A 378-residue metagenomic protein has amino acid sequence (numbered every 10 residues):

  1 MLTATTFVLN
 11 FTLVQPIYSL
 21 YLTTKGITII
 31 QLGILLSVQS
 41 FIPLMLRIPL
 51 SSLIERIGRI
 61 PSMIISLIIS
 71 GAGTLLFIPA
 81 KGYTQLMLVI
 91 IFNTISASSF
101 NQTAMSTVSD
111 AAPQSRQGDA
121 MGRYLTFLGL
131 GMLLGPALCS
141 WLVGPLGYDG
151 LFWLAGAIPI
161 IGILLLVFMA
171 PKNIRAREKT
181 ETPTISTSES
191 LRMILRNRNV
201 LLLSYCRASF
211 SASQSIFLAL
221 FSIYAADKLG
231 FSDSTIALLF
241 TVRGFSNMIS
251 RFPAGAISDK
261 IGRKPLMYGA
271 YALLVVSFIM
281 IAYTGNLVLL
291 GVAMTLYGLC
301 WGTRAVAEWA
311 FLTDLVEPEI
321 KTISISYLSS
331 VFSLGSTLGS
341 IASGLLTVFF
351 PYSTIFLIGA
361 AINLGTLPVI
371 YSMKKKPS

Functional and structural regions predicted by a protein language model:
M1-S40, L201-L202, C206, S211-L229 (+1 more regions): Helix-loop boundary and gating motifs at the non-cytosolic
L22-T23, L53-I54, W141-L146, A225-A226 (+2 more regions): Interfacial helix-cap and linker-helix signal at transmembrane-aqueous boundaries of multi-pass secondary transporters
S40-I48, M132-L133, G244-M248, F252 (+1 more regions): Residue-level signature of mid-helix packing/kink "hotspots" within the transmembrane helices of 12-pass Major
M45-I78, S258-K264: Conserved MFS/SLC helix-loop-helix module at the cytosolic interface between two early adjacent transmembrane helices
P61-L75, G156, P265-I279, A360: Structural signature of the two symmetry-related core transmembrane helices
I91-L128, F311: Cytoplasmic helix-loop-helix junction between adjacent transmembrane helices in 12-TM secondary transporters
A157-R177, T366-K374: C-terminal membrane-cytosol helix-exit motif in multi-pass small-molecule transporters
K172-S204: Juxtamembrane intracellular "pre-TM" segments in multi-pass secondary transporters
